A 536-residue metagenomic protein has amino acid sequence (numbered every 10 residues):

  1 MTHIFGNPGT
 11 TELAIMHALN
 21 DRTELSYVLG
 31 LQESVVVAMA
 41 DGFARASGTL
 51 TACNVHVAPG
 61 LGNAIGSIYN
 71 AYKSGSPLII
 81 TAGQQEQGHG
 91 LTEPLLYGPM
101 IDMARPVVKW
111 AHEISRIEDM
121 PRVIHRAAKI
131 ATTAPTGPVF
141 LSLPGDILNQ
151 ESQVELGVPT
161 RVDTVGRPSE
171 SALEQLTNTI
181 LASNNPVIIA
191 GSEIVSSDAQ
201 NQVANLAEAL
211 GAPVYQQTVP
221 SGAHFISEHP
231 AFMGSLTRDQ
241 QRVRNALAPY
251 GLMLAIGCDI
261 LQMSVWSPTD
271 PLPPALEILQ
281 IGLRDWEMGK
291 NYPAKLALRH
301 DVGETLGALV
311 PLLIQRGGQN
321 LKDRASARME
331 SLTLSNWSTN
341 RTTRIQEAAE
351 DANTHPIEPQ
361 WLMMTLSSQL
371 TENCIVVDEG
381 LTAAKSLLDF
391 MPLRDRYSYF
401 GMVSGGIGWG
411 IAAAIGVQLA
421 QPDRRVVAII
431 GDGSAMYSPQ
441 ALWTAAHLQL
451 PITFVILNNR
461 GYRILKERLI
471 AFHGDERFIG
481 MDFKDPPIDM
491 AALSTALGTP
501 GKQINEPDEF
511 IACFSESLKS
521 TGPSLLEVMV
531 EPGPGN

Functional and structural regions predicted by a protein language model:
M1, G42-S47, Y72, I130-P135 (+6 more regions): Glycine-rich phosphate/diphosphate-binding loops that line cofactor/substrate pockets in enzymes
T2, N7-T10, I15-R22, T333-A412 (+1 more regions): Active-site diphosphate/adenylate-binding microenvironment
T2-F5, L25-L29, A46-Q85, I189-S192 (+3 more regions): A short, small-residue-rich loop immediately preceding and capping a beta-strand
R45, S192-L279, P392-D423, S438-Q440 (+4 more regions): Glycine-rich, anion-gripping cofactor-binding loops and their flanking helix/strand elements in enzyme active sites
T81, E93-L96, R238, R244-P249 (+4 more regions): Thiamine diphosphate
A82-R122, T164, P220-T333, L469: Glycine-rich, acidic loop regions that bind phosphate or pyrophosphate groups
G98, R126, I130-A182, A349: Conformationally flexible catalytic loops at phosphate/diphosphate-handling active centers
E118, L156, A275-G380, N505-E516 (+1 more regions): Phosphate/pyrophosphate-binding active-site segments
